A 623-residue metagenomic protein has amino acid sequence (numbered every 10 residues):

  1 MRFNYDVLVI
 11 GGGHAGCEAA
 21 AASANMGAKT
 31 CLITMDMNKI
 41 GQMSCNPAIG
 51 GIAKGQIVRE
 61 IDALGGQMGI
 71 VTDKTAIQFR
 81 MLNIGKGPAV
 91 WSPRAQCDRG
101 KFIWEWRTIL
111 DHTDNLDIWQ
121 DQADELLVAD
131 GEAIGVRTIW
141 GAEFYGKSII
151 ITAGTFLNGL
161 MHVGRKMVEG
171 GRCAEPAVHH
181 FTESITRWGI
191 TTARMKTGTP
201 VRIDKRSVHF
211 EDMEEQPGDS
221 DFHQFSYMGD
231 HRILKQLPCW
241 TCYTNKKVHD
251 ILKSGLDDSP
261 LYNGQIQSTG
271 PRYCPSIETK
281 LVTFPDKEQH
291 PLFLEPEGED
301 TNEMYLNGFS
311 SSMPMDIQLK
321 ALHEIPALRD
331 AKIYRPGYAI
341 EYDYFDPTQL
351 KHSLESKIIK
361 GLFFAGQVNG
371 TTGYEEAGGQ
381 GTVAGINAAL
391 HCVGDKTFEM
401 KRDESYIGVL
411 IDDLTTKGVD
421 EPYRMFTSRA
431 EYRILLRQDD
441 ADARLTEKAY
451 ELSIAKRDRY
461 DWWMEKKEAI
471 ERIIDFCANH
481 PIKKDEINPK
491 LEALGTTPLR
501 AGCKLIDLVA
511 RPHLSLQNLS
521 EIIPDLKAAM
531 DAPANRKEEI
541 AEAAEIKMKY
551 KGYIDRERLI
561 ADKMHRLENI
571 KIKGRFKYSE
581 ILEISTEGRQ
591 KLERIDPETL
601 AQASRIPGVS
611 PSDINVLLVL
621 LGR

Functional and structural regions predicted by a protein language model:
R2-A15: Beta1/beta-strand and adjacent pyrophosphate-binding region of the FAD-binding site in flavoprotein oxidoreductases
N4, A21-E125, W140, T152-R172 (+3 more regions): Conserved N-terminal/central alpha/beta ligand/cofactor-binding core
I10, E143-G154: Short hydrophobic core segments
D36-N38, K54, T182-L319, T416-R500 (+1 more regions): An anion/pyrophosphate-binding glycine-rich loop and adjacent beta-alpha core in soluble alpha-beta enzymes
L127-E143: Conserved beta-strand-loop-beta-strand element in the redox core of flavoprotein oxidoreductases
Y305-T371, F398-D412, K537-K591, D596: A glycine-rich dinucleotide-binding beta-alpha-beta segment and adjacent secondary-structure elements that constitute
A377-F398: Internal hydrophobic alpha-helix adjacent to the cofactor/substrate pocket in enzyme cavities
R429, T446-N615, V619-G622: Extended, charge-enriched "interface" segments that sit outside catalytic cores
